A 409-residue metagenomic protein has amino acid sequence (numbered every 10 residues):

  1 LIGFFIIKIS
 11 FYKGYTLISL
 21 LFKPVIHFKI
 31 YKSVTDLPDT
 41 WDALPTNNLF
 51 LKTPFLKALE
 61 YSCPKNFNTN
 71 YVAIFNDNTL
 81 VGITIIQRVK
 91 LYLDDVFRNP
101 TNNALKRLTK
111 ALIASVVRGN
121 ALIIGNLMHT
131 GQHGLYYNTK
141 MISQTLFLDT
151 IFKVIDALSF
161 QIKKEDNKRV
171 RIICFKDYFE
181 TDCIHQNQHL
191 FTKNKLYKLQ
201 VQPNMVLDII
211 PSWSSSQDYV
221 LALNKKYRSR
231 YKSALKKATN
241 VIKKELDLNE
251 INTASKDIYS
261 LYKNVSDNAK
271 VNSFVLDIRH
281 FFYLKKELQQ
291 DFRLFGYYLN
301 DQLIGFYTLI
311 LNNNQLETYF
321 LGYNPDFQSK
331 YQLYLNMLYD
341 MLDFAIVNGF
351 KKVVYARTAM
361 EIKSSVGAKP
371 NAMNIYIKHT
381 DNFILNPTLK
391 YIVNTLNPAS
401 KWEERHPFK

Functional and structural regions predicted by a protein language model:
L1-L21: N-terminal amphipathic/basic-hydrophobic helices that include classical n-h-c signal peptides and signal-anchor
K8-I9, Y15, K32, L59 (+4 more regions): Prokaryotic Sec-type signal peptides and long signal-anchor helices with extended Leu/Ile/Val-rich h-regions
I18, R88-V89, Q132, L190-A222 (+2 more regions): Active-site/acyl-donor-binding loops of N-acyltransferases
I26-D77, V81-N99, I172-S329: A conserved beta-strand-loop-helix scaffold within acyl/acetyltransferase catalytic domains
P64-N66, K106-A111, G119-L122, I210-W213 (+8 more regions): Low-complexity, flexible helical/coil segments
L91-K195, Q315-I375: Acyl-donor binding region in acyl/amide transferases
